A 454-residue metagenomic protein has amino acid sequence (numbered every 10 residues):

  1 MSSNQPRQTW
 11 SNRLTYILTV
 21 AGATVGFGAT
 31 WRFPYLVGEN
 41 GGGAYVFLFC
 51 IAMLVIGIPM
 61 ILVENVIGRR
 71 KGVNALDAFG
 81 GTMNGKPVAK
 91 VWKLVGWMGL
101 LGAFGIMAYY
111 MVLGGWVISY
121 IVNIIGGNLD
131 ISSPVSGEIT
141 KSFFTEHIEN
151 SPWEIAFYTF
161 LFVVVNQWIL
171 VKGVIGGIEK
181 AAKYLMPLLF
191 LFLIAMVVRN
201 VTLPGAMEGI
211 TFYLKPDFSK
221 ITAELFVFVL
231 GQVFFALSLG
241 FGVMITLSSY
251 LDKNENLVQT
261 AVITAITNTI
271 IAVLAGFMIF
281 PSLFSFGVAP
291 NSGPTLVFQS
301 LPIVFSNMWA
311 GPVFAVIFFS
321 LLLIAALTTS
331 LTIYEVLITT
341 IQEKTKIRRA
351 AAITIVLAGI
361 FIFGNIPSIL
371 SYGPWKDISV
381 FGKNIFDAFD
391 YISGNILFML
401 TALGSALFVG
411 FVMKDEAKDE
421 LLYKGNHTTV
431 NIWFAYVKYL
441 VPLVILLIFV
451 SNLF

Functional and structural regions predicted by a protein language model:
M1-W31, M60-N65, R69-W97, D252-N256 (+1 more regions): Membrane-interface "cap" regions at the ends of multi-pass membrane proteins
S2-P6, E179, K183-L327, A351-A352: Membrane-embedded translocation segments of transport machinery
S2-S3, G114-E146, Y250-N254, Q259 (+4 more regions): Helix-loop-helix connectors at the membrane interface of multi-pass transporters/channels
N4-R7, L36-N40, V73-M98, M111-V171 (+6 more regions): Inter-helical loop and helix-membrane interface segments of multi-pass membrane transporters/permeases
T9-V20, Y45-L48, A89-A103, A156-F160 (+6 more regions): Select transmembrane alpha-helical segments in multipass membrane proteins
T15-A52, I245-S248, V258-V262, I266-T269: Transmembrane helix-boundary motif of multi-pass solute transporters/channels
T15-I17, A23, A156-F157, T267-V273 (+4 more regions): Loop-to-transmembrane helix boundary motifs in multi-pass membrane proteins
V95-L100, K346-L357, A388-I445: C-terminal membrane-solvent junction of multi-pass transporters and transport-like membrane proteins
